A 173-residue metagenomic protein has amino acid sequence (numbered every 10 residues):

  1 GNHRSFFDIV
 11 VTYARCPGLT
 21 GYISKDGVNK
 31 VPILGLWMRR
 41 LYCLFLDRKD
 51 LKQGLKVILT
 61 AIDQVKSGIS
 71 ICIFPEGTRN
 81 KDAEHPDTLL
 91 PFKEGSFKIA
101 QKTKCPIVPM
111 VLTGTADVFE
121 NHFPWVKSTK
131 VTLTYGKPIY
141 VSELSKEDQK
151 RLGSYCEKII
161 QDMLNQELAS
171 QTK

Functional and structural regions predicted by a protein language model:
G1-L51: Catalytic core of membrane glycerolipid acyltransferases/transacylases, capturing the structured, soluble-facing
L55-K173: Non-catalytic C-terminal accessory region of glycerolipid acyltransferases and related lyso-lipid remodeling enzymes
